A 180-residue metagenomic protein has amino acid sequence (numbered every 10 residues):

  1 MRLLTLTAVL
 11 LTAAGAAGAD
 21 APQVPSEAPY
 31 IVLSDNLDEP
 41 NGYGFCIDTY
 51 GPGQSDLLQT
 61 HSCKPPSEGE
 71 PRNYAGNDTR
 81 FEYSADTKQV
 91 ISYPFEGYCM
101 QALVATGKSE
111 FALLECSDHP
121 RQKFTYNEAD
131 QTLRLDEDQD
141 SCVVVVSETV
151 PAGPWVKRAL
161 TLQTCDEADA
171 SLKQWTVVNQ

Functional and structural regions predicted by a protein language model:
M1-V9: Sec-dependent signal peptide recognition, specifically the positively charged N-region followed immediately by
A13-A16: N-terminal signal peptide c-region/cleavage motif recognized by signal peptidases
D20-Q180: Lectin-like carbohydrate-binding module/patch detector with strong preference for beta-trefoil
